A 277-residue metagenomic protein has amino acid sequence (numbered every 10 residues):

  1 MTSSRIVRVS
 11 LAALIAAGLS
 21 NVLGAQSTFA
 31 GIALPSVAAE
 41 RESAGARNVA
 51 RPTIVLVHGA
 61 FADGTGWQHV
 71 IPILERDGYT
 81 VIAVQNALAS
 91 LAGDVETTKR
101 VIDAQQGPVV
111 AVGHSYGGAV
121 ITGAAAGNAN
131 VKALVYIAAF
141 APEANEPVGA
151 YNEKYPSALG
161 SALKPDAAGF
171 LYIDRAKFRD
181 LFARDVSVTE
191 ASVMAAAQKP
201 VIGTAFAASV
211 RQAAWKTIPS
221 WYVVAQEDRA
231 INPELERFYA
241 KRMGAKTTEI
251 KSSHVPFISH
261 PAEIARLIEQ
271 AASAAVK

Functional and structural regions predicted by a protein language model:
M1-A13, A17-G24: Bacterial N-terminal signal peptides that target proteins for export
V22-E42: Signal peptide processing junction and immediate N-terminal pro/mature segment of secreted/exported proteins
V49-L91, G127-N130: Conserved HGGG/HGGXW glycine-rich cap/lid loop of the alpha/beta-hydrolase fold
V112-G117, I121: Gly/Ala-rich beta-loop-alpha elbow adjacent to hydrolase catalytic centers
N130-V131, V135-R175, I202-F206, Y239: Flexible "cap/lid" loop of the alpha/beta hydrolase fold
L134, P219-D228: Conserved strand-to-loop "acid loop" that flanks and positions the catalytic carboxylate
V193-A214, Q226: Active-site nucleophile elbow and catalytic-triad environment of alpha/beta-hydrolase enzymes
Q226-S252, I258, E263, A271: Conserved loop-alpha-helix segment in the C-terminal half of the alpha/beta-hydrolase fold that carries the catalytic
